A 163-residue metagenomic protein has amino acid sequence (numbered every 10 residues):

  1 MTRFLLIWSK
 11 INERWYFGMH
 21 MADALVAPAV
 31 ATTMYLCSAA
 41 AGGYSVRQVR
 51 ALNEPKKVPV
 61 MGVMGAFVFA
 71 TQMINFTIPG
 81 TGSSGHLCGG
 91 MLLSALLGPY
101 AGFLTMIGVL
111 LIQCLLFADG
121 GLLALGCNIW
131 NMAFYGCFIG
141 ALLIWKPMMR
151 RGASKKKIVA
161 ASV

Functional and structural regions predicted by a protein language model:
F4-Y44: N-terminal amphipathic/basic leader segments beginning at the initiator methionine
Y16-A31, E54, G82-S83, L123-N128: Interfacial loop-to-helix junctions that mark the boundaries of transmembrane helices in multi-pass membrane
H20, A24, S38-L92: Hydrophobic transmembrane alpha-helices
T32-T33, V58-V63, C88, F103-I107 (+2 more regions): Hydrophobic alpha-helical transmembrane segments
Y35-A41, T105, Y135, I139-G140 (+1 more regions): Alpha-helical transmembrane segments and their lipid-water interface positions in multi-pass membrane proteins
R50-E54, S83, L116, G120 (+2 more regions): Membrane-interfacial segments
Q72, F76-G136: Alpha-helical membrane segments and adjacent membrane-interface helices in multi-pass membrane proteins
M132-V163: Short helix-perturbing small/polar motifs within transmembrane alpha-helices
